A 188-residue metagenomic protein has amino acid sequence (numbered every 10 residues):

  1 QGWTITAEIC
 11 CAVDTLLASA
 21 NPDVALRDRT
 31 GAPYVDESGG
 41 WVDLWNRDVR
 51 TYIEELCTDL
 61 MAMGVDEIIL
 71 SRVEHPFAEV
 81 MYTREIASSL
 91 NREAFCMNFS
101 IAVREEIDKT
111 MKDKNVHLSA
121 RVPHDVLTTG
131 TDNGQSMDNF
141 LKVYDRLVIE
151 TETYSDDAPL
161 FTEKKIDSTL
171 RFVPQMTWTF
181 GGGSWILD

Functional and structural regions predicted by a protein language model:
Q1-G2, S136-Y144, F161-T169: Acidic (Asp/Glu)-rich catalytic clusters
T4-D14, I69-R72, E93-G134, V148-E152 (+1 more regions): Aromatic-lined carbohydrate-recognition surfaces of secreted/lumenal glycan-active proteins
A12-T58: Active-site-adjacent "subsite" loops/lids of carbohydrate-active enzymes
T15, A20-D23, D66-M97: Active-site-proximal loop/short-helix segments that contain or immediately flank catalytic acid/base residue(s)
S19, A25-D28, P123-Y144: Short, electropositive alpha-helical surface patch
W41-V73, S136-N139: An active-site-proximal structural segment forming one wall of the substrate-binding cleft that immediately precedes
L44-D48, Y52, A87-F99, D132-Q135: Alpha-helix N-cap and loop-to-helix initiation/capping positions
V65, Y144-D145: Short, well-ordered alpha-helix to beta-strand connector turns
